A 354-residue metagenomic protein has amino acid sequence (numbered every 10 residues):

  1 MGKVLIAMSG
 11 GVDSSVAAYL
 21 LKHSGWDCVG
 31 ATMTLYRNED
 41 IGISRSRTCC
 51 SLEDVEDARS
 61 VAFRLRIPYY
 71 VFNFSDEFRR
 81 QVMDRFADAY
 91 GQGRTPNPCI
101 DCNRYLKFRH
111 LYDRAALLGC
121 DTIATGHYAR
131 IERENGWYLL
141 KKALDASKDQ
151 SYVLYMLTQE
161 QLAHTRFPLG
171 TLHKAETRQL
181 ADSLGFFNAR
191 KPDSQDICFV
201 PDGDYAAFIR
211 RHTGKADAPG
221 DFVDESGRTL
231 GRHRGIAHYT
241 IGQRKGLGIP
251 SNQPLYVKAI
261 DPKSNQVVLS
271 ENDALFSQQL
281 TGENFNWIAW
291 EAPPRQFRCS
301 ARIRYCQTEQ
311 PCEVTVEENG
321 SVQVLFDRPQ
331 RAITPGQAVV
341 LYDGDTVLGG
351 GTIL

Functional and structural regions predicted by a protein language model:
M1-Y155, R166, A175-E176, D182: ATP-dependent adenylation/nucleotidyltransferase module used to activate substrates
A124-E132, G136-L354: AMP-forming adenylation/ATP pyrophosphatase catalytic core
